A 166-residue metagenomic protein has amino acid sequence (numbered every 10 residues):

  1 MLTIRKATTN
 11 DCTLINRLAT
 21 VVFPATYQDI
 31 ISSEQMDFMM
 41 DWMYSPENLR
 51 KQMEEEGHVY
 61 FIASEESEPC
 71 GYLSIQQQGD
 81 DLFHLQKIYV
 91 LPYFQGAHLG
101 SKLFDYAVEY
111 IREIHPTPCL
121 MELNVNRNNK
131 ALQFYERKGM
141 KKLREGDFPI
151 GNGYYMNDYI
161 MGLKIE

Functional and structural regions predicted by a protein language model:
M1-T3: Extreme N-terminal starter segment of soluble prokaryotic enzymes
K6-C12, R17-K87, L91-Y93, S101-I114 (+2 more regions): Acetyl-CoA-dependent GNAT
H98: Glycine-rich phosphate-binding loop
T117-L132, E136-E166: C-terminal "cap" of GNAT-fold acetyltransferases
